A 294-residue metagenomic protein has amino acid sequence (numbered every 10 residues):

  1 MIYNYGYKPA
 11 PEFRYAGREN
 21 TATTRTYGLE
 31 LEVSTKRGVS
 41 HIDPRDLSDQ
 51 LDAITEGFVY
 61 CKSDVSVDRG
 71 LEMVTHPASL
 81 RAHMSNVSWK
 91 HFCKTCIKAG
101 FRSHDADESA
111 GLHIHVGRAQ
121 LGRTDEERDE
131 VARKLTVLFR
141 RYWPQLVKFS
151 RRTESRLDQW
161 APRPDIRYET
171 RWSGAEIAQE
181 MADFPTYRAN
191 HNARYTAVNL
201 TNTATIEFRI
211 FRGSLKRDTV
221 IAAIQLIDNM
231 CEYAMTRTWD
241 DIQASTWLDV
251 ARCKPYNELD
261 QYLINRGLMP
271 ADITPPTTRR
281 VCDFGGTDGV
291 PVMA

Functional and structural regions predicted by a protein language model:
M1-R102: Terminal catalytic/cofactor-binding subdomain
R18-T21, R25-Y27, E32, N229 (+2 more regions): C2 and C2-like phospholipid-binding beta-sandwich domains
G28, E126-R212, G286-M293: Aromatic/basic-lined ligand-recognition segments that form π-stacking hydrophobic pockets flanked by Lys/Arg to engage
L31-T35, Y60, G70-L71, T75 (+2 more regions): Intrinsically disordered, low-complexity regulatory segments enriched in Ser/Thr/Pro and charged residues
G70-E72, H104-G122, T205-R209: Histidine-centered divalent-metal-coordination microenvironment in nucleic-acid enzymes
R81-F92, A119-S150, K216-C231, L268 (+2 more regions): Helical (often loop-to-helix) elements that flank the catalytic cores of nucleotide-handling enzymes
R102-D105, R141-Q159, E232-L268: Flexible helix-coil linker/hinge segments at domain or subdomain boundaries
N199-Y256: Modules that initiate DNA replication and primer synthesis
